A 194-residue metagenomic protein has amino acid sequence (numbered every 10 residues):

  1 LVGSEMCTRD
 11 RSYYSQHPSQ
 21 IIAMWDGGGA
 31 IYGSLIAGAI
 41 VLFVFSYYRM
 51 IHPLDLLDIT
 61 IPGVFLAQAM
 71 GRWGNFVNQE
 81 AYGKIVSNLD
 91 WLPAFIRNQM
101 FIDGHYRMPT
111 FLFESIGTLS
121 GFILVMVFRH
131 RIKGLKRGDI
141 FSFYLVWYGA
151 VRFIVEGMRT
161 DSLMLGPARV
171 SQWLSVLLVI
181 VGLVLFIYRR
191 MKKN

Functional and structural regions predicted by a protein language model:
L1-C7: Short, small-residue-biased leader/transition segments that mark boundaries at the very start of proteins
T8-N194: A feature for loop-to-transmembrane-helix boundaries and adjacent hydrophobic helices in multi-pass integral membrane
